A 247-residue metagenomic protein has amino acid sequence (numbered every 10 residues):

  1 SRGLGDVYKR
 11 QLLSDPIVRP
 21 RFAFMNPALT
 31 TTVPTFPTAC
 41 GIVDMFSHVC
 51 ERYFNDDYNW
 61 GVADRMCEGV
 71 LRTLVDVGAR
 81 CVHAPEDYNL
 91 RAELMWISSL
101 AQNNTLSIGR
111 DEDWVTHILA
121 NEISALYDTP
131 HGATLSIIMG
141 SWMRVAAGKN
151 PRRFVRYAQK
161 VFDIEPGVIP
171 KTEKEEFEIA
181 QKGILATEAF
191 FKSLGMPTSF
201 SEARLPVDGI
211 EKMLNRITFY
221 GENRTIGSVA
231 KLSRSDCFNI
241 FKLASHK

Functional and structural regions predicted by a protein language model:
S1-Y8: Short, small-residue-biased leader/transition segments that mark boundaries at the very start of proteins
K9-D15, P34-P37: A generic local secondary-structure boundary/capping motif
V18-P34: A short, charged helix-loop
T31-P37, D57, G61: Flexible, glycine/proline-enriched loop segments at strand-loop-helix junctions that form or flank small-ligand binding
T35-I42, F46-S47: Conserved anion/nucleotide-ligand pocket segment
R52-A186: Active-site segments that bind and position negatively charged phosphate/pyrophosphate groups
K160-V161, E165-K247: C-terminal charged capping/lid subdomain of soluble metabolic enzymes
